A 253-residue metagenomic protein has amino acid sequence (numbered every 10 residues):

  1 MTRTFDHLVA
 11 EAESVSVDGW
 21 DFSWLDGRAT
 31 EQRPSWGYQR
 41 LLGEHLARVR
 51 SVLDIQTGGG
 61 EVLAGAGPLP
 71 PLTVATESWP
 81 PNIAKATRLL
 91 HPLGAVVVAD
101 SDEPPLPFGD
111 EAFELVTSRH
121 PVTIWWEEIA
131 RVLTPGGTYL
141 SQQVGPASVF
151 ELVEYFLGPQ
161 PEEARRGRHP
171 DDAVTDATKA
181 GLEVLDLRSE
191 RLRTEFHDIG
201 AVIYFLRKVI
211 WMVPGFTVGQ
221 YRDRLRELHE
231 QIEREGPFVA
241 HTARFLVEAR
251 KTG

Functional and structural regions predicted by a protein language model:
M1-E13: N-terminal auxiliary segments of SAM/dcSAM-dependent transferases
V17-S51, G59-G65: Conserved alpha-helix/loop element of class I SAM-dependent methyltransferases that forms part of the SAM/SAH-binding
R50-L106: Class I SAM-dependent methyltransferase SAM/SAH-binding core
E103-L115: A short acidic, Gly/Pro-enriched loop at the edge of an enzyme's catalytic core that lines a small-molecule cofactor
I124-L140: A short glycine-rich, Lys/Arg-flanked "PGG" loop and its adjoining helix->strand segment in the class I
V144-A164: Short, glycine-/aromatic-enriched active-site segment of Class I SAM-dependent methyltransferases
G158-D172, M212-G215: Acceptor-substrate binding/catalytic loop of class I
A180-G253: Conserved Class I S-adenosyl-L-methionine
